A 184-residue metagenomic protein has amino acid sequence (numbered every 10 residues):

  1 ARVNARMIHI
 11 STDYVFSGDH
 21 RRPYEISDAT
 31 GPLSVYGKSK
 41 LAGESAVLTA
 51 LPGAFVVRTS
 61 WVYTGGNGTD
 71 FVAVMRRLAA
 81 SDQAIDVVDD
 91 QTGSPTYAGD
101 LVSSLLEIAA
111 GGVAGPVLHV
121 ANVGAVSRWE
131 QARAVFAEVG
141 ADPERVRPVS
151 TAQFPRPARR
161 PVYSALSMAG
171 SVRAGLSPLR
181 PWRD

Functional and structural regions predicted by a protein language model:
A1-I8: NAD(P)-cofactor binding segment of oxidoreductase domains
R6, V15-V57, V62-Y63: Catalytic helix-loop patch of NAD(P)-dependent Rossmann-fold dehydrogenases
T12, T59, T151: Active-site loop/turn elements of alpha/beta-hydrolase fold enzymes, especially the short glycine-/histidine-rich
S34, G93-T96, V126, L166 (+1 more regions): Residue-level signal for the nucleotide or nucleotide-sugar donor/cofactor binding architecture
S45-G93, G99-D100: NAD(P)-dependent short-chain dehydrogenase/reductase
G99-E107, R183: Amphipathic alpha-helical segments that line or abut small-molecule/effector binding pockets and mediate allosteric
S104, G111-R159, A169: Mid/C-terminal beta-alpha module of Rossmann-like enzyme folds, strongest in SDR-family dehydrogenases/epimerases
R159-D184: C-terminal amphipathic/interface module of NAD(P)-dependent oxidoreductases and related NAD-binding regulators
